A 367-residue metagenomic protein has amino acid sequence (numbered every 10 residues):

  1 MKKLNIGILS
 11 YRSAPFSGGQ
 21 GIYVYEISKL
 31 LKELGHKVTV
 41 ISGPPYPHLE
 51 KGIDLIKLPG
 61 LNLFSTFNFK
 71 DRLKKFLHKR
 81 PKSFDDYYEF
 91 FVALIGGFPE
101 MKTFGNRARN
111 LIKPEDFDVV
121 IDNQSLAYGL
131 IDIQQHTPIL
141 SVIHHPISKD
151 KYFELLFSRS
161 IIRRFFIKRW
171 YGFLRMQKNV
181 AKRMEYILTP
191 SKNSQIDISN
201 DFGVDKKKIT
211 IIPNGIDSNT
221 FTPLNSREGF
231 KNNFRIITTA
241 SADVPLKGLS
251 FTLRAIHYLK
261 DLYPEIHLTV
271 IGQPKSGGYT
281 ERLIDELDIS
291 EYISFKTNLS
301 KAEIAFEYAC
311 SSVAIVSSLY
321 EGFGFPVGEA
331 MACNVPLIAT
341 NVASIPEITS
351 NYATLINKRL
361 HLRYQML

Functional and structural regions predicted by a protein language model:
K70-I95, Q134-K178: Acceptor-binding helix/loop patch of EC 2.4 sugar-transfer enzymes, predominantly nucleotide-sugar-dependent
N193, G215: Carbohydrate-associated surface elements
E228-K247, L253-I256: Conserved donor-binding/catalytic core segment of Leloir-type glycosyltransferases
T280-A302: Nucleotide-activated donor-binding/catalytic signature segment of Leloir-type glycosyltransferases, i.e., the conserved
N298, F306-S311: Short alpha-helical donor nucleotide-sugar binding micro-motif in glycosyltransferases
L319: Aromatic "clamp/platform" in nucleotide-sugar-dependent glycosyltransferases that forms part of the donor/acceptor
P336-A339: Short hydrophobic beta-strand element within catalytic cores of glycosyltransferases and related nucleotide-activated
A353-L362: Conserved acidic donor-binding segment of nucleotide-sugar-dependent glycosyltransferases
